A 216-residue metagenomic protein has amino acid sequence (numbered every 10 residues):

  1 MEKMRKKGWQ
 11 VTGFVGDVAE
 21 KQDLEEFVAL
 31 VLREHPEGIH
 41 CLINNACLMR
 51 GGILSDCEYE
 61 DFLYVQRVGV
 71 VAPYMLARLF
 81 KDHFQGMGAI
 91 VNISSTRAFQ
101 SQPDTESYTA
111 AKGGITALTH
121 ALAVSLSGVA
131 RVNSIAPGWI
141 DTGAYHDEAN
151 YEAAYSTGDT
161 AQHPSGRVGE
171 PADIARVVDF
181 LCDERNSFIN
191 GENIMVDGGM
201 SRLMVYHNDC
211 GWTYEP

Functional and structural regions predicted by a protein language model:
E20, S134, A153-I189, V196-G198: C-terminal helical subdomain
I53-L54, D61-L63, D159: Substrate-binding pocket helix/loop in short-chain dehydrogenase/reductase
C57, S101-T109, A121, H207-N208: Active-site loop-to-helix junction immediately N-terminal to the catalytic Tyr of the SDR YXXXK motif in Rossmann-fold
A77, A111, T119: Active-site helix of classical SDR
D82, A123-G128, S187: Alpha-helical segment proximal to the catalytic Tyr-Lys
S95: Residue(s) in the substrate-gating loop at a strand-loop-helix junction that position the organic substrate next
D179, N190-P216: Short C-terminal tail/terminal secondary-structure segment of NAD(P)H-dependent dehydrogenase/reductase domains
